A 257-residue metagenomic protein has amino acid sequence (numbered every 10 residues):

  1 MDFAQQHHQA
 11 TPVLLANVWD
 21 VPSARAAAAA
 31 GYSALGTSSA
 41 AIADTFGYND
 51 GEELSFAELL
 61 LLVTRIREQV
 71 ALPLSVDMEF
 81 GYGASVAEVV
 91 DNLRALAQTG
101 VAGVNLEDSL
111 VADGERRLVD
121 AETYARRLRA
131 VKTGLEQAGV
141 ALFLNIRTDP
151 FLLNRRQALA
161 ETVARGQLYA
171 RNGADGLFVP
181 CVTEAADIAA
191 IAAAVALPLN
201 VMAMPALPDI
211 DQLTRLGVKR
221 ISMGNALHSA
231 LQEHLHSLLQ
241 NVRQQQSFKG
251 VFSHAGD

Functional and structural regions predicted by a protein language model:
M1-V76, Y82-M223, A230-Q232, H236: Alpha/beta enzyme core
T133, G224-D257: Extended, intrinsically disordered, low-complexity segments
